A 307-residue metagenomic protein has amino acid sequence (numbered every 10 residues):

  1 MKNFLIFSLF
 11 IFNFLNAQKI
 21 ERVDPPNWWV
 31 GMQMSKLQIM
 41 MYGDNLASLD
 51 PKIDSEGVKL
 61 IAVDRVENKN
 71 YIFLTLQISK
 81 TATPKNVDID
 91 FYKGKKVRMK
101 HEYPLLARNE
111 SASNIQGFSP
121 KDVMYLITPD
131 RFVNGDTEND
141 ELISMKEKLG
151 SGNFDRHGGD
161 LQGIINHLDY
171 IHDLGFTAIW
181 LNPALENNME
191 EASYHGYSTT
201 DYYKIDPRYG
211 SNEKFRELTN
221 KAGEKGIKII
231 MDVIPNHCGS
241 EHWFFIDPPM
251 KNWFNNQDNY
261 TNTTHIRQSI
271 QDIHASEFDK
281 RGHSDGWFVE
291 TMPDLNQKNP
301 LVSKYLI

Functional and structural regions predicted by a protein language model:
M1-P25: Bacterial Sec-dependent N-terminal signal peptides
K2, I115-F118, K221: A general structural signal for short secondary-structure junctions and capping/turn motifs
Q18-A47, L105-E110, N114: Beta-strand/beta-sandwich contexts
M32-M34, F118-P120, L174: Short, surface-exposed loop/turn motifs at beta-strand boundaries within globular domains
Q33-N86, F91-K95: Immunoglobulin-like IPT/TIG beta-sandwich domains and homologous Ig-like subdomains
V97-L106: Edge beta-strands of extracellular beta-sandwich domains
L105-L126, R131, G135: Low-complexity, Pro/Ser/Thr- and charge-rich linker/hinge segments at domain boundaries
V133-T177, N182-I307: Substrate-binding/active-site clefts of carbohydrate-active enzymes
